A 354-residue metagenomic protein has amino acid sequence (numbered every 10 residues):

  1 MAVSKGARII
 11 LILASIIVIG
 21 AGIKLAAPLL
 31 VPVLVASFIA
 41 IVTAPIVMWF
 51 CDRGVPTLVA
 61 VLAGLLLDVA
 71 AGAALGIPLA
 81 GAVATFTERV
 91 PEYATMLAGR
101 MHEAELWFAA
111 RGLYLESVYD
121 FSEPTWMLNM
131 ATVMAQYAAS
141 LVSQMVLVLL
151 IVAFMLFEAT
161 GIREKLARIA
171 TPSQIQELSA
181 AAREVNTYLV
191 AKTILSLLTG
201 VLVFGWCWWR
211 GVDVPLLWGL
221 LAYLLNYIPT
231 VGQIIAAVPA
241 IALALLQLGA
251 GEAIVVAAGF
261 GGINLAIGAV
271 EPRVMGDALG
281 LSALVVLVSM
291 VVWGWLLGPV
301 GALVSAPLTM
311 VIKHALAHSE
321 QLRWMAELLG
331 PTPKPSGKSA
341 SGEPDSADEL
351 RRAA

Functional and structural regions predicted by a protein language model:
M1-G81, A258, G262, T309 (+1 more regions): Anchoring transmembrane alpha helix of integral membrane proteins
I10-A14, L30-L34, V59-A63, I194-L197 (+5 more regions): Hydrophobic alpha-helical transmembrane segments
V18-G22, L62, W206-C207, V212-L221 (+1 more regions): Canonical bilayer-spanning transmembrane alpha-helix
L25, L29-V33, V42-P45, W49 (+10 more regions): Membrane-spanning helices that line or support transport/gating and their immediate boundary helices in channels
A36-T43, D68, V152-M155, L220-V231 (+4 more regions): Hydrophobic transmembrane alpha-helices
I46-R53, V59, A71-L147, A159-G161 (+1 more regions): Juxtamembrane membrane-interface segments in integral membrane proteins
M48-D52, T85-E88, E92-G99, E103-L106 (+9 more regions): Short amphipathic alpha-helical coupling elements at transmembrane boundaries
A138-A258: Alpha-helical transmembrane segments and their immediate interhelical loop/hinge regions in multi-pass membrane
